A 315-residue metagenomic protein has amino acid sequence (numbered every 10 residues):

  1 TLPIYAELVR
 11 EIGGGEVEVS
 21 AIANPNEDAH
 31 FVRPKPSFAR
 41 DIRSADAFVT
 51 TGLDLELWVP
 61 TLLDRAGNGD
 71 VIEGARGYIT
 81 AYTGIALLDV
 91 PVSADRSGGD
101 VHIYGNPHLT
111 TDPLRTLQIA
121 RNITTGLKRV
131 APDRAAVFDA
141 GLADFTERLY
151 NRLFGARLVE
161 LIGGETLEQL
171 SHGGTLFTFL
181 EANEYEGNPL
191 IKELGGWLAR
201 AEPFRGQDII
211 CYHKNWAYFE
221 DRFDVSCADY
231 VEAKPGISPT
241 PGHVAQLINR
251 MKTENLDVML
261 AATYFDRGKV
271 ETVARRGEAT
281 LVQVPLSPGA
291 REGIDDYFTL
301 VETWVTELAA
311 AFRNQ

Functional and structural regions predicted by a protein language model:
T1-Q315: Extracytoplasmic metal-acquisition and chelation regions
